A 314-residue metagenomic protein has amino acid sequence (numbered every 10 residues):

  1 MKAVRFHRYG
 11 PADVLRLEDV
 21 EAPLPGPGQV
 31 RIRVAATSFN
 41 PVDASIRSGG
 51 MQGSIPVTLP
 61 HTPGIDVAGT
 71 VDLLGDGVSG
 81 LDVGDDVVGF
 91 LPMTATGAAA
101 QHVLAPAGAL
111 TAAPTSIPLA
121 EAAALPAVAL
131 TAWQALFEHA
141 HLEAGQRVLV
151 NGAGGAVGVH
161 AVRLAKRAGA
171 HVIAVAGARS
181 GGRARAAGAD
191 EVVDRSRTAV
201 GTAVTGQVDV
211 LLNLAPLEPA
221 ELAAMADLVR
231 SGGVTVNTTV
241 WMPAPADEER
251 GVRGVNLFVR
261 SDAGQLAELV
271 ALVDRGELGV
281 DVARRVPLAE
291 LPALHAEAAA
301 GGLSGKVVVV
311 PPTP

Functional and structural regions predicted by a protein language model:
E21-F39, M51-T94: Glycine-rich beta-strand-centered segment in the early N-terminal region that forms part of a ligand/cofactor-binding
P56, G80, G89-G152: NAD(P)H dinucleotide-binding glycine-rich loop of Rossmann-like/cofactor-binding domains, especially the beta1-alpha1
D72, I173-V175, V236: Conserved beta-strand positions in the Rossmann-like core of class I SAM-dependent methyltransferases
V88, L211-L212, V236: N-terminal Rossmann-like NAD(P) cofactor-binding module of classical short-chain dehydrogenase/reductase
L125-R197: Mid-domain Rossmann-like dinucleotide-binding core that forms the NAD(H)/NADP(H) cofactor-binding site
A203-V210: A short acidic, Gly/Pro-enriched loop at the edge of an enzyme's catalytic core that lines a small-molecule cofactor
P216-D281, P311-P314: Glycine-rich phosphate-binding loop and adjacent beta-alpha segment of Rossmann(oid) nucleotide-cofactor-binding
